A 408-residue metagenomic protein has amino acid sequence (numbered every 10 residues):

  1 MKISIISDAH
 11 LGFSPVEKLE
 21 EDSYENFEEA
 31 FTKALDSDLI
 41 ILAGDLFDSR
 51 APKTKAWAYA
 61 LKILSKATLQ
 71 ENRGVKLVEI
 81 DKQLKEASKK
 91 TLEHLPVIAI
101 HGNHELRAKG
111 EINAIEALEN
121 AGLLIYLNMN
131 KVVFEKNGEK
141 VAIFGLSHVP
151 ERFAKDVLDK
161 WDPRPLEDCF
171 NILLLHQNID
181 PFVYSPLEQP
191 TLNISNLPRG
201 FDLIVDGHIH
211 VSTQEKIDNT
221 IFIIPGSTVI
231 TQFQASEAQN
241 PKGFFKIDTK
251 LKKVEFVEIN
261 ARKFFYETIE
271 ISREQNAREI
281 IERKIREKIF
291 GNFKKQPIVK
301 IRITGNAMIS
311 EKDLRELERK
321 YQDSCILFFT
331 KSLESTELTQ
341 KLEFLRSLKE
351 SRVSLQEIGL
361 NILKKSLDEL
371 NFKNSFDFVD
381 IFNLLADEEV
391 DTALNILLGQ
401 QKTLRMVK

Functional and structural regions predicted by a protein language model:
M1-S4: Extreme N-terminal starter segment of soluble prokaryotic enzymes
S7-F13, L338-T339: Short polar catalytic/cofactor-binding loops
L11-Y24: Acidic/histidine-rich helix-loop elements that form or flank divalent-metal/phosphate-binding sites at the catalytic
G12-P15, F153, S310: Short N-terminal binding/cap micro-motifs at the start of the first secondary-structure element
D22, L39, D48-F245: His/Asp/Glu-rich metal-coordinating catalytic cores of metallo-dependent phosphodiesterases/hydrolases acting on
D22-L35, L64: Divalent metal-dependent phosphoesterase catalytic cores across multiple superfamilies
T32-D45: Active-site metal-binding motif and surrounding structural segment of the metallo-beta-lactamase
L251-K408: Accessory, non-catalytic peripheral segments of nucleic-acid enzymes
